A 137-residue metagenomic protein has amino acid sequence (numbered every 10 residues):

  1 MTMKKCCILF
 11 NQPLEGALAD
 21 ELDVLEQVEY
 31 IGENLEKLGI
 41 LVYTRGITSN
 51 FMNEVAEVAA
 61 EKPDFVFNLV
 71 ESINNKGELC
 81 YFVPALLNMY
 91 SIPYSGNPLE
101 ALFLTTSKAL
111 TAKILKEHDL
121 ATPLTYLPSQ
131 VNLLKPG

Functional and structural regions predicted by a protein language model:
T2-N11, A59, L104-G137: Active-site nucleotide/adenylate-binding loops and adjacent lid/helix of ATP-dependent enzymes
L14-A17, K62-T106, A121-L124: A short, GP-enriched loop/loop-strand-helix hinge that lies immediately N-terminal to, or at the N-terminal rim
L14-V28: Glycine- and acidic-residue-enriched helix-capping/strand-helix junction motifs
L35-Y43: A generic structural motif
Y43-G46, G96, L127: A structural preference for short, hydrophobic beta-strand core positions in alpha/beta folds
Y43-K62, N74-G77: Glycine-rich, highly charged phosphate/nucleotide-binding loops
